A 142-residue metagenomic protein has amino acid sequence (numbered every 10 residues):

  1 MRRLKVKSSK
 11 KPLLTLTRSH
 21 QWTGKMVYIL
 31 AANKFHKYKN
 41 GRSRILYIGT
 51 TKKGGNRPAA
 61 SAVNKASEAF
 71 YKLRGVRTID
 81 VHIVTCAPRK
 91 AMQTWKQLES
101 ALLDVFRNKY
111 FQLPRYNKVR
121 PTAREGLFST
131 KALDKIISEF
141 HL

Functional and structural regions predicted by a protein language model:
M1-L46, T50-L142: Boundary/linker segments flanking structured domains
